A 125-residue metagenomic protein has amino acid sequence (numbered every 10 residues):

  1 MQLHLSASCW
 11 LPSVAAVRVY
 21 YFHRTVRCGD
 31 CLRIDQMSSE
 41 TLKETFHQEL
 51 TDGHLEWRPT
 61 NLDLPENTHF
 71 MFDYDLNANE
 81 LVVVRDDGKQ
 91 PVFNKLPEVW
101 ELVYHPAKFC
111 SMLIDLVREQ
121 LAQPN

Functional and structural regions predicted by a protein language model:
M1-L5: N-terminal targeting signals for export/organelle localization
C9-A15, E119-N125: N-terminal leader/targeting and pre-domain segments
S13-F46: Local sequence-structure signature of Cys/Sec-based thiol-disulfide redox active-site neighborhoods
R27-C31, D35, L64, L102-C110: Solvent-exposed, acidic/flexible segments
L50-E66: Thiol-based oxidoreductase modules, predominantly thioredoxin-like and allied folds used for disulfide exchange
E66, M71-D86, Q90-V92: Structural micro-motif
V83-P124: Non-catalytic, surface beta->alpha helical segment in thiol-disulfide oxidoreductase systems
